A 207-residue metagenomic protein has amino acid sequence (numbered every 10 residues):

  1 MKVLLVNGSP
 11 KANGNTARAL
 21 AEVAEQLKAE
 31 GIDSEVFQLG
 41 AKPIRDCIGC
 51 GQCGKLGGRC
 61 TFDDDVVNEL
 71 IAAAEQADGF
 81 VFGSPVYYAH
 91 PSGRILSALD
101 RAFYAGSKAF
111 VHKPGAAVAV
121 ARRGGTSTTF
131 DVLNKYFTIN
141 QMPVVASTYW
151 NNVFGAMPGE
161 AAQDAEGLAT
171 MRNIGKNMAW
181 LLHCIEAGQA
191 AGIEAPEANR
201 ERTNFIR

Functional and structural regions predicted by a protein language model:
M1-A105, A162-R207: N-terminal beta1-alpha1-beta2 submodule of the flavodoxin-like/Rossmannoid cofactor-binding fold
V3, C53-G54, D78, K113-A117 (+2 more regions): General secondary-structure edge motif
P43-D46, G124-T126, M157: A short beta-to-alpha transition loop/helix N-cap that caps and shapes the active-site region
G93-R94, Y104-V153, A165-T170: Short, glycine-/small-residue-rich phosphate/pyrophosphate-handling segment
G155-Q163: Inter-lobe coupling/hinge region of RecA-like P-loop helicase motors
